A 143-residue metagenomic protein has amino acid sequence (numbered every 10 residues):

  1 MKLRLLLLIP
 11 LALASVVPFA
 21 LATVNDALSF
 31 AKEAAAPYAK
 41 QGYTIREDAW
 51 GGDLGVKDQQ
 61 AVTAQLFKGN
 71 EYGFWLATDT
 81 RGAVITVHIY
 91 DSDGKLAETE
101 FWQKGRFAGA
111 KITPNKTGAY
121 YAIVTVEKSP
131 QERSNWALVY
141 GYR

Functional and structural regions predicted by a protein language model:
M1-L5: Positively charged n-region of N-terminal signal peptides that target proteins for export
L8-P18: Bacterial N-terminal signal peptides
T23-Y43, Y120-R143: C-terminal edge strands of extracellular/lumenal beta-sandwich accessory domains
D48-D58, Q103: Extracellular beta-rich ligand/substrate-recognition surface
A61-D79, Y121-V124: Hydrophobic beta-strand segments within beta-rich accessory/binding domains
V62-T63, F107-T113: Exposed aromatic-hydrophobic patches
T78-I85, S129-Q131: Extended, low-complexity, turn-rich repeat/linker tracts enriched in Gly/Pro/Ser/Thr and Asp/Glu that occur
R81-L96: Short, surface-exposed beta-strand/strand-loop-strand elements in extracellular ectodomains
